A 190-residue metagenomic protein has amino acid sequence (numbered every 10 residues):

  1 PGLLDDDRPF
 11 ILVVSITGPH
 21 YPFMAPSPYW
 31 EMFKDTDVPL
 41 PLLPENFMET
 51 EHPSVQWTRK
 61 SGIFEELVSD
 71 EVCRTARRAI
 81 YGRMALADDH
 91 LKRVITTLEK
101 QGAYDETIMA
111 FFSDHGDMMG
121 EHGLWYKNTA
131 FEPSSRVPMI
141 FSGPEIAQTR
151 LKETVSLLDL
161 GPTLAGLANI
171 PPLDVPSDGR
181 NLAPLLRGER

Functional and structural regions predicted by a protein language model:
P1-T154, L167-P176: Active-site-proximal cap/lid insertion segments
L160: Catalytic core of tubulin tyrosine ligase-like
L182-R190: Short, intrinsically disordered, charge-balanced linker/junction segments flanking boundaries in proteins
